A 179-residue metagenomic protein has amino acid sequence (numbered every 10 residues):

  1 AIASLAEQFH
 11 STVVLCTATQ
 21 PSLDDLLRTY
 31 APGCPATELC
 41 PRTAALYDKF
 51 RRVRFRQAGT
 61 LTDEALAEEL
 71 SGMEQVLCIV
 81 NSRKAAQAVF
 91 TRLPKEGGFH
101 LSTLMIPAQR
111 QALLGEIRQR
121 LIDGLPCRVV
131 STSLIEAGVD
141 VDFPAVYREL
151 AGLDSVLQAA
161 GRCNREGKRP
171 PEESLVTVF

Functional and structural regions predicted by a protein language model:
A1-S11, T19, L93-E96, P107 (+1 more regions): ASCE RecA-like P-loop NTPase motor cores that couple ATP hydrolysis to mechanical translocation on nucleic acids
S4, Q8, T12, C16-S71: Interdomain hinge/linker at the junction between the two RecA-like core domains of SF2 helicases
F9-S11, D48-V53, E96-G97, V141-P144 (+1 more regions): Short glycine-/polar-rich loops that comprise or flank the Walker A/P-loop and associated switch/sensor motifs
V13, T19-L23, G59-T62, R83-A86 (+4 more regions): Conserved nucleotide-binding/hydrolysis micro-motifs of P-loop NTPases
S71-P94: Conserved strand-helix element at the start of the C-terminal RecA-like helicase core
N81-K84, G98-G115, V130-E136: Conserved helicase motor
L121-E136, R148: Conserved two-lobed SF2 helicase motor
L125, Q158, R162-F179: Conserved segment of the helicase C-terminal RecA-like domain
